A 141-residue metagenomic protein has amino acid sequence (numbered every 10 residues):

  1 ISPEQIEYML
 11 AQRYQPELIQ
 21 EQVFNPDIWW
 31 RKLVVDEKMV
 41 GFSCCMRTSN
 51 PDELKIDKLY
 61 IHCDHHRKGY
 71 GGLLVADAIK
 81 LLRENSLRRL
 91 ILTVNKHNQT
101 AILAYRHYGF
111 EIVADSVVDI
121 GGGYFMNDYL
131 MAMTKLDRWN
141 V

Functional and structural regions predicted by a protein language model:
I1, Q5-H66, V75-D77, L81 (+3 more regions): Acetyl-CoA-dependent GNAT
G69: Conserved G/P- and acidic residue-centered "switch" motifs that form tight phosphate/ATP-binding loops in soluble
G72: Residues forming the Rossmann-fold NAD(P)(H) cofactor-binding site
R88-I102, R106-E111, D115-V141: C-terminal "cap" of GNAT-fold acetyltransferases
